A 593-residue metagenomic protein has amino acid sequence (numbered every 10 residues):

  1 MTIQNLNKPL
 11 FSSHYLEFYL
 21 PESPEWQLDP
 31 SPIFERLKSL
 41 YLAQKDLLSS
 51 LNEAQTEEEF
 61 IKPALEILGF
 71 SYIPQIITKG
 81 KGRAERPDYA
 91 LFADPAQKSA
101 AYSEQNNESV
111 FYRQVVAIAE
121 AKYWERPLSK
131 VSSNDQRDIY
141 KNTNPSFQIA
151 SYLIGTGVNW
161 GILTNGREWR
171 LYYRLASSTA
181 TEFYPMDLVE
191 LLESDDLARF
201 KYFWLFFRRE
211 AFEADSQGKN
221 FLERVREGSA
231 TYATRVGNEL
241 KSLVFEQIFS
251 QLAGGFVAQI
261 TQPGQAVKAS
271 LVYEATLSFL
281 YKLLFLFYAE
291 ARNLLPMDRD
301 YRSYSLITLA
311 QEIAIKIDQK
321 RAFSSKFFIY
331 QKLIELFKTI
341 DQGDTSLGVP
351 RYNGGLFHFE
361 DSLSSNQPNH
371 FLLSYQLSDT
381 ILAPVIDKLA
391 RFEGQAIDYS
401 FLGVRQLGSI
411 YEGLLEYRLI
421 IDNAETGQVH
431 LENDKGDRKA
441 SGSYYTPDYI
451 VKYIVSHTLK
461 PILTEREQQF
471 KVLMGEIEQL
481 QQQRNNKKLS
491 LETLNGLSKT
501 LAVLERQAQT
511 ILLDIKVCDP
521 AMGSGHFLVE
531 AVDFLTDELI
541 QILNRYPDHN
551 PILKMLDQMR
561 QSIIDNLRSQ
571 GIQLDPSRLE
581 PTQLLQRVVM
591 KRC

Functional and structural regions predicted by a protein language model:
M1-S50, I139, R167, F183-D537: Preference for the N-terminal adenyl/adenosyl cofactor-binding alpha/beta module
M1-W160, L175-T181, N220-S229, T234-N238: A short, conserved, highly charged catalytic patch centered on acidic carboxylates
I73-K79, P145, T179-Y184, R299-L306 (+2 more regions): Flexible phosphate/Mg2+-sensing switch loops adjacent to catalytic phosphate-binding sites
V115-A117, W160, I511-L513, K591-R592: Core residues of folded domains in eukaryotic genome-function proteins
R126-K130, L419-N423, I540: Short acidic/His/Gly/Ser-rich catalytic and metal-binding motifs that mark active-site loops of diverse hydrolases
